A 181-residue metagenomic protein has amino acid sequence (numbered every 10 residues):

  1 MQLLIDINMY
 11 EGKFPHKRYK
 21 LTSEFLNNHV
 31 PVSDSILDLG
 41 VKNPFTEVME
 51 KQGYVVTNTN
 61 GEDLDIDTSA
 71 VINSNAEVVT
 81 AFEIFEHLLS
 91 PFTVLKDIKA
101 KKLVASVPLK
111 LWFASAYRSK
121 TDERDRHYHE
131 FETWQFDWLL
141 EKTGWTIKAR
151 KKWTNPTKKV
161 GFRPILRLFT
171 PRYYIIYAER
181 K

Functional and structural regions predicted by a protein language model:
M1-V78, F92-K99, R126-W138, K148-K181: Conserved N-terminal segment of class I S-adenosyl-L-methionine
L37, F82, A105: Active-site flanking residues adjacent to catalytic metal/cofactor-binding acidic residues
V41, E86, L109: Short, glycine/acidic-enriched loop or turn micro-motifs at the edges of active sites
V78-I84: A short beta-strand submotif of the Rossmann-like class I SAM-dependent methyltransferase core that lines
I84, P108, W153-N155: Flexible loop residues that form catalytic and substrate-binding hotspots at small-molecule/glycan-binding clefts
L89-T93, S115: Short N-terminal helix/helix-N-cap motif within the alpha/beta-hydrolase-1
K102: Catalytic toxin/effector domains delivered as secreted proteins or via bacterial secretion systems
A105-H129: Short, glycine-/aromatic-enriched active-site segment of Class I SAM-dependent methyltransferases
